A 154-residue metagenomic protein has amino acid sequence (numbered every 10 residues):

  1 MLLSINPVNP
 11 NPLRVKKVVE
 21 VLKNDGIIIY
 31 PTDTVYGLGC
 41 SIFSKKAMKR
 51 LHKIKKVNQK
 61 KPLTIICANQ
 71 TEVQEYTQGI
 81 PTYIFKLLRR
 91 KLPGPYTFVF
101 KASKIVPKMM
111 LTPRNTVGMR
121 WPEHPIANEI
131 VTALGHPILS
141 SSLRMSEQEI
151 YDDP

Functional and structural regions predicted by a protein language model:
M1-P154: Active-site-adjacent structural elements in enzyme catalytic cores
